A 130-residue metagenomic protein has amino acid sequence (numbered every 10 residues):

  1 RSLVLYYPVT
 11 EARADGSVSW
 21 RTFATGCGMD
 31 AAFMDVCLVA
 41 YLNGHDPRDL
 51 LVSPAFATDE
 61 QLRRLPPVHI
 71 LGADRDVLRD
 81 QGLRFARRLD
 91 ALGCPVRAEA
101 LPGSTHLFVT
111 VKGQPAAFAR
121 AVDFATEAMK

Functional and structural regions predicted by a protein language model:
R1-K130: Alpha/beta-hydrolase superfamily serine-hydrolase fold, recognizing
